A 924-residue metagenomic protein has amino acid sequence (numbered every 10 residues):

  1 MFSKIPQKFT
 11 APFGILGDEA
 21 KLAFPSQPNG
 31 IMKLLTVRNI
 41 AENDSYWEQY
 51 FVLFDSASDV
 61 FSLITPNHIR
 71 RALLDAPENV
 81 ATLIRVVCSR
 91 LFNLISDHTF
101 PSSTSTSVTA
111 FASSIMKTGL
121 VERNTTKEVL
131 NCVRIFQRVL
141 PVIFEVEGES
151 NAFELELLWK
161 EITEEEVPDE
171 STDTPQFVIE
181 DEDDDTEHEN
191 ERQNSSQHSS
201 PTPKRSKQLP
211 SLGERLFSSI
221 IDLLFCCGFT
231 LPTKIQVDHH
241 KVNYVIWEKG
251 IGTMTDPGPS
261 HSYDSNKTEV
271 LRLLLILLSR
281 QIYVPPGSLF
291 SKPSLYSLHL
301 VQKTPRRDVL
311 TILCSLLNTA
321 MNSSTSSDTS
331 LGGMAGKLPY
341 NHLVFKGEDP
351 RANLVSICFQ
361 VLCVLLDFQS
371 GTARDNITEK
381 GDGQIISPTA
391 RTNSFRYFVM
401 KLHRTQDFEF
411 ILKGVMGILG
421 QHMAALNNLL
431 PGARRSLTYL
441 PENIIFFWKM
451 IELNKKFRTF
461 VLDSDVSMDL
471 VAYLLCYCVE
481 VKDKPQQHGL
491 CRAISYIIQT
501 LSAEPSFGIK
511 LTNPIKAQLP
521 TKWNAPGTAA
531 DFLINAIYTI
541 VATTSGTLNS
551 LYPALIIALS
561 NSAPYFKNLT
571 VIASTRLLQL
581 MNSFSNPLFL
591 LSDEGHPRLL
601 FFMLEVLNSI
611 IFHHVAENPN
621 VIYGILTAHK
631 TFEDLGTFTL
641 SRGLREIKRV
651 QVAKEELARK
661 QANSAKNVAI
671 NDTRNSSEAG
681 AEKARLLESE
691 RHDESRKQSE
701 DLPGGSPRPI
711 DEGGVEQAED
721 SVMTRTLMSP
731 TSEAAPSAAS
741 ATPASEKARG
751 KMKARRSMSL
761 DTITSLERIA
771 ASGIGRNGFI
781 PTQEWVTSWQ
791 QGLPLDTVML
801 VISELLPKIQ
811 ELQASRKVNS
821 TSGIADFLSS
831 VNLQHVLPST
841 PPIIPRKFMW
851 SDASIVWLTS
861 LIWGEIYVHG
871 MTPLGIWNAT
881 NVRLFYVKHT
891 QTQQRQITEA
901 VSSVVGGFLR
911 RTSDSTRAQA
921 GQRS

Functional and structural regions predicted by a protein language model:
M1-I5, K249, S327-H342, I377-T389 (+6 more regions): Glycine- and small hydrophobic-rich membrane-insertion segments that are intrinsically disordered in solution
F2-E149, P781, W785, W789-G792 (+10 more regions): N-terminal alpha-helical scaffolding segments that mark the starts of alpha-solenoid/helical-repeat architectures
I15, L34-I40, Q49-D59, L63-P66 (+37 more regions): Positions within ordered alpha-helical repeat solenoids
T65, L83, V87, E128 (+17 more regions): Alpha-helical interaction elements in eukaryotic regulators
P66, R70-R71, D97, C227 (+8 more regions): Extended interaction regions within the primary functional domain
L83-G119, E248-M254, T329-V344, A472-V479 (+2 more regions): Short amphipathic alpha-helical segments and their helix-coil junctions
L120-L130, Q137-I498, S502-Q518: Alpha-helical repeat/alpha-solenoid scaffolds of the HEAT/ARM/MIF4G superfamily and closely related elongated all-alpha
C476, K482-S924: Eukaryotic scaffolding regions of large macromolecular assemblies
